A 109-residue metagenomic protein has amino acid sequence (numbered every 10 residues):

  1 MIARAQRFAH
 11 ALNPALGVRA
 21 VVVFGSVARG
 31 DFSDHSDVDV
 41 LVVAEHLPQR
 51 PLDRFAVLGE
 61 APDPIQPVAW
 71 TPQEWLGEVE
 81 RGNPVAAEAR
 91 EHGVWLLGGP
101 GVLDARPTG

Functional and structural regions predicted by a protein language model:
M1-A20, R29-D34, A44-G109: Catalytic core of pol beta-like nucleotidyltransferases
F24-S26: Glycine-rich beta-strand-to-loop/alpha-helix junction loops that act as flexible
S36-V38: Short, conserved active-site loops that position catalytic residues or coordinate cofactors/metal ions across diverse
V40-V42: Short beta-strand->loop micro-motif that forms the acidic, two-metal-ion catalytic signature in nucleotide-processing
